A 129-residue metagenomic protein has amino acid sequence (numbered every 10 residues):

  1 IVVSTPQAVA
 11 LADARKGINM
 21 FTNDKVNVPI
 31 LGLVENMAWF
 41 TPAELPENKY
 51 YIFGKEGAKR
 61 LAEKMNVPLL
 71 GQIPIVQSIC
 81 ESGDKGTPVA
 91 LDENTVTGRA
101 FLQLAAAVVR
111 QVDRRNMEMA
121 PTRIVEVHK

Functional and structural regions predicted by a protein language model:
I1-D84: Conserved catalytic-core segment of NTP-binding enzymes
I18, T97, M119-T122: Residue-level signal for alpha-helical context at structural boundaries
V26, D113-N116, A120: Short linear functional motifs in flexible/disordered or boundary regions
G83-T97: C-terminal boundary of histidine-terminating zinc-finger modules
N94-N116: Histidine-centered active-site loop/cap adjacent to the catalytic His in serine esterases/O-acetyl transfer systems
A107, M117-K129: A short, charged, Gly/Pro-tolerant segment at domain boundaries
